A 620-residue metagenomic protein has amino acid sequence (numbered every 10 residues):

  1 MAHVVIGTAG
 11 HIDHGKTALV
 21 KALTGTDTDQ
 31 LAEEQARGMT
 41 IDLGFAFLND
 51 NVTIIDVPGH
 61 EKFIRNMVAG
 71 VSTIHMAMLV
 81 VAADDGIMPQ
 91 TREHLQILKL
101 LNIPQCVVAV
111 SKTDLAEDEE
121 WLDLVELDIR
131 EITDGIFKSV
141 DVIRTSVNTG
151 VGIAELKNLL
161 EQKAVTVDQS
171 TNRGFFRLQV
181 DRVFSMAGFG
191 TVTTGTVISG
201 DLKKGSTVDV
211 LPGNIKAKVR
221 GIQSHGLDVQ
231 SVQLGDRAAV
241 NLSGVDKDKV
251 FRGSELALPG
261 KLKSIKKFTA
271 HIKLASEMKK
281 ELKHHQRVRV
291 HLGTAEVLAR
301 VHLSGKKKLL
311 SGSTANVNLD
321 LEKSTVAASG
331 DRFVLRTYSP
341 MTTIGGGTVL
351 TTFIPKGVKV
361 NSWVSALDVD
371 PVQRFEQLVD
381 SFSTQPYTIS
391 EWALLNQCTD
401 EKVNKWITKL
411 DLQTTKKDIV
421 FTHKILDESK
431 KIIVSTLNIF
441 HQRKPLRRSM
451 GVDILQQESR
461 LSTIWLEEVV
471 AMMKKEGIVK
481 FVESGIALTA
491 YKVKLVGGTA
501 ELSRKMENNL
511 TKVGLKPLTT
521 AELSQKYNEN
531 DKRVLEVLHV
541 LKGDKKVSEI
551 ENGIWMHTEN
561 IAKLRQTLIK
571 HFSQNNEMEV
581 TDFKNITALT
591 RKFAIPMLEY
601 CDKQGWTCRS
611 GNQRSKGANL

Functional and structural regions predicted by a protein language model:
M1-V57: Conserved G1/Walker A P-loop phosphate-binding module
I6-A22, K62-V68, G86-P89, H94-I97: P-loop/Walker A NTP-binding module and the surrounding RecA-like catalytic core of P-loop NTPases
T8, Q105, A116-W121, E131 (+2 more regions): C-terminal effector modules of nucleic-acid-centric enzymes and ribosome-associated factors
H11, V183, G200, I222 (+2 more regions): Residue-level recognition of beta-strand microenvironments
D13, L19, G38, D56 (+15 more regions): Residue-level signature of catalytic and energy-coupling elements of molecular machines, predominantly ATP/GTP-dependent
V57-K62, S72-H94, K99-D123: Conserved Switch II/interswitch segment of TRAFAC-class P-loop GTPases
H60-E61, D84-M88, I103, K112-E117 (+6 more regions): Conserved nucleotide-binding/hydrolysis micro-motifs of P-loop NTPases
D123, E131-M278: Conserved catalytic-core segments of large NTP-driven translation/proteostasis enzymes
